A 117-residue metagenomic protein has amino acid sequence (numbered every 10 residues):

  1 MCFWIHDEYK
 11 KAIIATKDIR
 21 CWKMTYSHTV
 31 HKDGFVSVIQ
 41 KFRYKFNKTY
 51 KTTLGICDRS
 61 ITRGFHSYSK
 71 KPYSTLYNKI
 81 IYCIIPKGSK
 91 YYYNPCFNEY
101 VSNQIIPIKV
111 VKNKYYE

Functional and structural regions predicted by a protein language model:
M1-H66, Y77-Y92: ADP-ribose/NAD+-binding catalytic cleft of ART/PARP-like enzymes
W22, S27, K109-E117: Solvent-exposed, well-ordered amphipathic alpha-helical segments that flank/support binding or catalytic loops
I61-S69, S102, P107: Residue-level signal for functionally critical sites in structured catalytic/ligand-binding pockets
K71-Y77: Short amphipathic alpha-helices within nucleic acid-binding modules
N78-Y115: Charge-dense polyanion-binding interfaces
